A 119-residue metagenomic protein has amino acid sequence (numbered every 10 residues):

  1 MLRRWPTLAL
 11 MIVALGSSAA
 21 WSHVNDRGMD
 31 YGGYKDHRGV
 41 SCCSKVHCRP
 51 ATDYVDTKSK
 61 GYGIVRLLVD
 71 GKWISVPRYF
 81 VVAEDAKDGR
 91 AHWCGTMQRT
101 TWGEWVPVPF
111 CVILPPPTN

Functional and structural regions predicted by a protein language model:
M1-R4: Positively charged n-region of N-terminal signal peptides that target proteins for export
T7-G16: Bacterial N-terminal signal peptides
W21-K72: N-terminal secretory signal peptides
S44-V46, F80, Q98: A mature extracytoplasmic/lumenal domain signature
V65-R90: Short Fe-S-cluster ligation motifs
D88-N119: C-terminal partner/receptor-binding element of secreted or periplasmic proteins
